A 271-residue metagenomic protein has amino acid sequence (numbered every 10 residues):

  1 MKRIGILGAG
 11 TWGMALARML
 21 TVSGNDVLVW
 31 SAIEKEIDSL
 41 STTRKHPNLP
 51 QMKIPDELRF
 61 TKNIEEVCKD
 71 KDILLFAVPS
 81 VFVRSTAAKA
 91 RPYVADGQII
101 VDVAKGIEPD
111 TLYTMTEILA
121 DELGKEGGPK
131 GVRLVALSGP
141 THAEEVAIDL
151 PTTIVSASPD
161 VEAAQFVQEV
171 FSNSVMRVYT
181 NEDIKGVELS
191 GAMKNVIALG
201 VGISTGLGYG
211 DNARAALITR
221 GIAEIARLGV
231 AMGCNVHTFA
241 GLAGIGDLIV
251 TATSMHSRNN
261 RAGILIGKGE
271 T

Functional and structural regions predicted by a protein language model:
M1-K53, R59-K62, K89: NAD(P)+-binding Rossmann beta1-loop-alpha1 motif at the extreme N-terminus of oxidoreductases
I54, T61-K69, I73-D149, V167: Rossmann-like NAD(P)(H) cofactor-binding subdomain of soluble oxidoreductases
F82, Y93, I118, K125-R133 (+3 more regions): Internal alpha-helical scaffold of NAD(P)-dependent oxidoreductase catalytic cores
H142-A143, T205, L248-M255: Glycine-rich phosphate/pyrophosphate-binding beta-alpha loops
F239, I245: Histidine/acidic-rich helix-loop-helix segments that form or flank divalent-metal centers in metalloenzyme catalytic
S254-T271: Divalent-cation-assisted or electrostatically stabilized phosphate/pyrophosphate-binding catalytic cores
